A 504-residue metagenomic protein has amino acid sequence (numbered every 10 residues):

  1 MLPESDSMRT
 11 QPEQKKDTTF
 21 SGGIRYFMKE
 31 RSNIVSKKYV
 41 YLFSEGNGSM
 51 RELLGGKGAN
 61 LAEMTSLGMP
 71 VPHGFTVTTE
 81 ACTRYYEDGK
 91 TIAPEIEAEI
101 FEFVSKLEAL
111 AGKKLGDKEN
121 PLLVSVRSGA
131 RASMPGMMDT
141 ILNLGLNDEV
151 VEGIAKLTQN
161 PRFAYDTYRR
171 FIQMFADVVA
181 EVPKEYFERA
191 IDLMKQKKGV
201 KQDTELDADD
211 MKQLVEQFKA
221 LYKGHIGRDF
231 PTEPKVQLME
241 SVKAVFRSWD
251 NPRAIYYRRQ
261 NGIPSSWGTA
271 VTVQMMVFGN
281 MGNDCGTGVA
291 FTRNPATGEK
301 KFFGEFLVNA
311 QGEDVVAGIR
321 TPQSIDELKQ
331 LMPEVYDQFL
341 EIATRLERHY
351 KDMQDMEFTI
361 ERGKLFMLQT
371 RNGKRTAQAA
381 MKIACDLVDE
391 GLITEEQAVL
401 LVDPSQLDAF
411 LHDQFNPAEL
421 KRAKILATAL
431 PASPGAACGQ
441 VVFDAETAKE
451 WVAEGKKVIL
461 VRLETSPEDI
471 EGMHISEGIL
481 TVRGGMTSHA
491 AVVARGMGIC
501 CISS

Functional and structural regions predicted by a protein language model:
M1-S7, P12, T18, G22-I24: N-terminal amphipathic/hydrophobic targeting modules at extreme N-termini, encompassing cleavable Sec/SRP-type signal
K16-D17, R31: Intrinsically disordered, glycine-rich low-complexity segments
K29-A423, E450, K456-I459, S466-E471 (+3 more regions): Nucleotide/phosphate-binding sheet-loop regions of phosphoryl- and nucleotidyl-transfer enzymes
P431-E468: Extended, non-globular alpha-helical segments
V461-L463, T481-V482, S504: Structural motif
S476-R483, C501: A short, small-residue-rich loop immediately preceding and capping a beta-strand
G498-S504: Acidic, glycine-rich catalytic loops of TOPRIM or P-loop NTPase phosphate-binding modules used across DNA replication
